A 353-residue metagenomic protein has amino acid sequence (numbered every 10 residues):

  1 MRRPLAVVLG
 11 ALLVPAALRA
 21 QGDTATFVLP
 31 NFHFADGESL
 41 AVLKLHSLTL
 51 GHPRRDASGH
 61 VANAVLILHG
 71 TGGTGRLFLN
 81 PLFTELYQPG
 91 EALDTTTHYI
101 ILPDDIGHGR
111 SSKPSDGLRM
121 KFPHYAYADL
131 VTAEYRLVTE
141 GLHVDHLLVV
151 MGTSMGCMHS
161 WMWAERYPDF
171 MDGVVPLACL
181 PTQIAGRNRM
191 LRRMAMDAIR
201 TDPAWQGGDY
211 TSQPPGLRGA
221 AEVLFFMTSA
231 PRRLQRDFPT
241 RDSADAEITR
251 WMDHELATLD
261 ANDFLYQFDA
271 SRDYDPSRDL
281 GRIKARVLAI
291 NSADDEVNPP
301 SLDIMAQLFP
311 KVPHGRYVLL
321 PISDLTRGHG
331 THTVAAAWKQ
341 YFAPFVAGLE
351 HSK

Functional and structural regions predicted by a protein language model:
Q21-A64, G75-R76, H351-K353: Catalytic-loop region of hydrolases
L48-D116: N-terminal cap/lid subdomain of alpha/beta-hydrolase-fold enzymes
E91-G141, G186-N188, R192-G207, D324-T326: Cap/lid segment of the alpha/beta-hydrolase catalytic domain
H146-A185: Conserved hydrolase catalytic core segment
F170-H254: Alpha/beta-hydrolase-fold enzymes
I283, A289-N291: Short beta-strand/loop motif that positions the catalytic acidic residue of the alpha/beta-hydrolase fold
E296-D303: Conserved alpha/beta-hydrolase "acid-adjacent" motif
G315-K353: Catalytic active-site module of serine/aspartate enzymes centered on a nucleophile-bearing elbow/loop
